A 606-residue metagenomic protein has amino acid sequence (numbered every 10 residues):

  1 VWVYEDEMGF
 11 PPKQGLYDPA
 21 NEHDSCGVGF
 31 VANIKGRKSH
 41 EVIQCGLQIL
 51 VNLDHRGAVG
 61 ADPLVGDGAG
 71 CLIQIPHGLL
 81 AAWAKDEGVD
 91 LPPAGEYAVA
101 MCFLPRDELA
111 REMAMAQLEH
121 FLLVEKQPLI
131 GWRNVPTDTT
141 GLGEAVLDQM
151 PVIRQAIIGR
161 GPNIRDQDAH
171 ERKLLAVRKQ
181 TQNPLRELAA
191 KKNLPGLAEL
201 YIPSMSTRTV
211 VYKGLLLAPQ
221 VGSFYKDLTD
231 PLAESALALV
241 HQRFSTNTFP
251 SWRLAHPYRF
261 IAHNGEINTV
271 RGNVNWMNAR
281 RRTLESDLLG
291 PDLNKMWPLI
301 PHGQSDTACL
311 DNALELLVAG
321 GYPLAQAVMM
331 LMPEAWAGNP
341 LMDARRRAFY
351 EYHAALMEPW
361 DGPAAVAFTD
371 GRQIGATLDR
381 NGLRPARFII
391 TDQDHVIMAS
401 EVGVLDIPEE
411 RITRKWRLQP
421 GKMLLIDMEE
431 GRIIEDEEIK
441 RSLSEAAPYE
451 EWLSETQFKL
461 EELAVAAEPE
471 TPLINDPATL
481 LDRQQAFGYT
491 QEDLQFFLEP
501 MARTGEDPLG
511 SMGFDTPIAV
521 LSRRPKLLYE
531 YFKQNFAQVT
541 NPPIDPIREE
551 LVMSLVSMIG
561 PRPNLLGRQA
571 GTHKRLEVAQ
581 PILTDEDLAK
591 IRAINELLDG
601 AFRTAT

Functional and structural regions predicted by a protein language model:
W2-A601: Conserved short alpha-helical segments that host acidic/polar catalytic motifs at enzyme active sites
T606: Conserved structured catalytic cores and adjacent interaction surfaces of nucleotide-binding/hydrolyzing enzymes
